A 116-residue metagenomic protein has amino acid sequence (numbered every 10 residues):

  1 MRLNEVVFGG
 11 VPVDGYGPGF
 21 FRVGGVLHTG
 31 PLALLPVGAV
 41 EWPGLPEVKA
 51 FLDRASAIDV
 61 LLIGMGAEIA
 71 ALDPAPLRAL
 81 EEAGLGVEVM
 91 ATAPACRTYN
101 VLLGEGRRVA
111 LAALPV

Functional and structural regions predicted by a protein language model:
M1-P46, G104-V116: Non-catalytic interface/targeting segments
P18, P74-L77, Y99: Short glycine-/small-residue-rich flexible loop motifs, especially phosphate/cofactor-binding loops
L32-I58, G64, A91: Compact, glycine-rich, soluble single-domain proteins
G38, L77-A79, R97, G104: Alpha-helix termini
E41-P43, I69-L72, R97-T98: Short active-site-adjacent helix-start/loop capping segments
A55-M90: Mid-chain, well-packed structural core segment of small domains
G86-P115: C-terminal structural segments of small proteins and small subunits
